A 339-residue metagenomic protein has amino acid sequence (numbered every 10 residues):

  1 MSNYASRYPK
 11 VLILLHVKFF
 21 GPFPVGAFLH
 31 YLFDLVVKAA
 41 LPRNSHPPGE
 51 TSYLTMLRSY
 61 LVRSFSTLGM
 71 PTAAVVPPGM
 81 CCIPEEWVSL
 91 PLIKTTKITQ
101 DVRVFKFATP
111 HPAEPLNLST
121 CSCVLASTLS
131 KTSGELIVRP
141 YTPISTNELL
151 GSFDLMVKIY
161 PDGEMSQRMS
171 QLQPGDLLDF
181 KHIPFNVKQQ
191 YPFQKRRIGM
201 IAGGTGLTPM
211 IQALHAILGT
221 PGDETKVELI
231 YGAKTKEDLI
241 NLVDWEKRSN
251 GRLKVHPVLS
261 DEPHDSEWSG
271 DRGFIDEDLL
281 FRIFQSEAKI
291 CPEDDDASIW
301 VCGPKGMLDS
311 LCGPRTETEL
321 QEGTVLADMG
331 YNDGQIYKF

Functional and structural regions predicted by a protein language model:
S2-P48, I230, T235-F339: Reductase modules of NAD(P)H-dependent flavoproteins
A39-Q100: N-terminal topogenic membrane-targeting module
V75-D176, A233-K234, L259-E262: Ferredoxin-reductase
I183-Q194: A short, basic/flexible loop-to-alpha-helix module at the beginning of a structural domain
K195, I217-V227: Conserved S-adenosyl-L-methionine
R197-G199, E228, S298: Structural motif
G203-G204: A short acidic Gly-Thr/Ser loop motif
L207-P221: Histidine-anchored nucleotide/phosphate-binding helix
